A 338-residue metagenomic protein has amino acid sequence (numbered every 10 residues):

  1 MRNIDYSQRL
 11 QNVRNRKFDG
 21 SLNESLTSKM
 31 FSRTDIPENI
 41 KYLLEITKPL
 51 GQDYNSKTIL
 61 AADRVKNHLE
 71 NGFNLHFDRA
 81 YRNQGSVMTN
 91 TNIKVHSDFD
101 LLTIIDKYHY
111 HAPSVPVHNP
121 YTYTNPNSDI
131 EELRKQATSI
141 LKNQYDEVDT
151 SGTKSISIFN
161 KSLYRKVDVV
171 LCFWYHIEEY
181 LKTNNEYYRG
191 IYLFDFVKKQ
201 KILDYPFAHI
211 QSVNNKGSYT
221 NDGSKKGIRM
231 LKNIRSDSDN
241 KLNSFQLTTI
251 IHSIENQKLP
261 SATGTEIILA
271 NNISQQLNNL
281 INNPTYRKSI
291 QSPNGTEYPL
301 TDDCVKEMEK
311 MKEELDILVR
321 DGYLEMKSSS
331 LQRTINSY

Functional and structural regions predicted by a protein language model:
M1-R82, M88-H96, Y108-N119, Y123-N125 (+2 more regions): N-terminal regions immediately upstream of nucleotidyltransferase
S7, I59, D63, N125-N279 (+2 more regions): Catalytic cores of NTP-dependent nucleotidyl/adenyl transfer enzymes across multiple folds
R79-A80, K154-I156, K288, S292: Residue-level recognition of the N-termini of beta-strands and the immediately preceding loop/turn
S86-D106, F159-V170: Histidine-centered divalent-metal-coordination microenvironment in nucleic-acid enzymes
D106-Y108, H176: Short coil/turn motifs at secondary-structure junctions
A262-L315: C-terminal structured domain segments
Y298-Y338: Hydrophobic, glycine-enriched assembly/anchoring segments
